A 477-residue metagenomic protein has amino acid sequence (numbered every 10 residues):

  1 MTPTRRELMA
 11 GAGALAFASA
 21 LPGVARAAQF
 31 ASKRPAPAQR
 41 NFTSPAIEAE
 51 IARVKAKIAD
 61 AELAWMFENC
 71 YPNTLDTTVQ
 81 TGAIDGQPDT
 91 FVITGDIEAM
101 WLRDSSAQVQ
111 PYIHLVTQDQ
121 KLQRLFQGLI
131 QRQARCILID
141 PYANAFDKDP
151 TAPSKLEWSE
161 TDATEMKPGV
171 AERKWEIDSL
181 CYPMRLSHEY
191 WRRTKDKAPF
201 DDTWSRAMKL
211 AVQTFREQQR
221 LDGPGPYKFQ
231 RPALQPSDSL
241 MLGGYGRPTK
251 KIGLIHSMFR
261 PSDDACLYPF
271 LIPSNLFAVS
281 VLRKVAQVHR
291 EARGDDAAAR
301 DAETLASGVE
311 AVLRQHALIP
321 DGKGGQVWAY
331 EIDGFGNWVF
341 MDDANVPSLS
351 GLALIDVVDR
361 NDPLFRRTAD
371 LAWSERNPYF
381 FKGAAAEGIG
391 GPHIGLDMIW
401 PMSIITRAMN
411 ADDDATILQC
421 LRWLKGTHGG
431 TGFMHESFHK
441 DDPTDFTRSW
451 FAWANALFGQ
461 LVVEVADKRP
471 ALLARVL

Functional and structural regions predicted by a protein language model:
M1-L15: N-terminal secretory signal peptides and thylakoid transit peptides that target proteins across membranes
A28-R103, G128, D140: Low-complexity, Ser/Thr/Pro/Gly-enriched N-terminal "stalk/linker" regions
I47-A59, A107-Q120, Y182-K197, L276-G294 (+3 more regions): Well-ordered alpha-helical scaffold segments within catalytic/enzyme domains
M66, K121-C136, D196-R216, V285-V288 (+4 more regions): Extended, well-ordered alpha-helical scaffold segments
L75-P88, S154-D162, P248-R260, G430-H435: Active-site-adjacent bridging/hinge elements
E98-F126, I130-Q235, A452-A466: Aromatic-rich carbohydrate-recognition surfaces in CAZymes
L102, L138-D149, K155, V212-V279 (+2 more regions): Extended ligand-binding clefts on enzyme/binding-domain cores
E160-G169, R173-W175, V339-D359, D397-L477: C-terminal capping/lid segments that line or modulate ligand- or cofactor-binding pockets
